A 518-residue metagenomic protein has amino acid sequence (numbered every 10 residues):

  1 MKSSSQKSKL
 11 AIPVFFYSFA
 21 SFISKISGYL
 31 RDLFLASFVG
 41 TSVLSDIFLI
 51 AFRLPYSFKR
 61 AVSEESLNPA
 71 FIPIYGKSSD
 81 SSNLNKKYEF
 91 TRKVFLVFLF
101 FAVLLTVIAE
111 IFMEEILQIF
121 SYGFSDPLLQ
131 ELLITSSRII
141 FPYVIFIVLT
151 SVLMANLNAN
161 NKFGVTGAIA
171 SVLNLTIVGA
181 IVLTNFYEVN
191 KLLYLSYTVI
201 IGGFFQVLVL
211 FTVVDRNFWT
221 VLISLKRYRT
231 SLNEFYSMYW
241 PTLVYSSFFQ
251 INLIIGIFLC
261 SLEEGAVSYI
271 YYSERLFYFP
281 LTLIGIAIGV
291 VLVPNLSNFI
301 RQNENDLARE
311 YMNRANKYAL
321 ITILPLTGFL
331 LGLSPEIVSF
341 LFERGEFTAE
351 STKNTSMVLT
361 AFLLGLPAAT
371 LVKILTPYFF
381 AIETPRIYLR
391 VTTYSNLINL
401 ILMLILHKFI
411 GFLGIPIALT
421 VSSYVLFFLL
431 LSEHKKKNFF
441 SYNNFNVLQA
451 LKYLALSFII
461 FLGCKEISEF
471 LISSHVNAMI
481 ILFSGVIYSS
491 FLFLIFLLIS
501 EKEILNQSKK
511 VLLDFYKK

Functional and structural regions predicted by a protein language model:
M1-L10, L192-L193, F211-F249, D306 (+2 more regions): Interhelical loop/hinge segments that connect adjacent transmembrane helices in multipass membrane
M1-L30, A51, E89, K93 (+2 more regions): N-terminal membrane topogenesis motif
P13-A36, G202, Q206, L210-V213 (+4 more regions): Transmembrane helical elements of multi-pass membrane transporters/channels
E64-D80, G285-E304, M312, N316 (+1 more regions): Helix-loop junctions and terminal segments of transmembrane helices in multi-pass membrane transport/translocation
S125-L153, G179, F347-L375: Alpha-helical transmembrane segments of multi-pass membrane proteins
F146-A168, L364-Y394, I405, F409: Membrane-interface junctions at transmembrane-helix termini in multi-pass inner-membrane proteins
G164, V172-T212, R386, Y394-F428 (+2 more regions): Membrane-interface helix-loop junctions in multi-pass transport and translocation proteins
E466-K518: Membrane-proximal transmembrane or re-entrant/amphipathic helices at the cytosolic face
